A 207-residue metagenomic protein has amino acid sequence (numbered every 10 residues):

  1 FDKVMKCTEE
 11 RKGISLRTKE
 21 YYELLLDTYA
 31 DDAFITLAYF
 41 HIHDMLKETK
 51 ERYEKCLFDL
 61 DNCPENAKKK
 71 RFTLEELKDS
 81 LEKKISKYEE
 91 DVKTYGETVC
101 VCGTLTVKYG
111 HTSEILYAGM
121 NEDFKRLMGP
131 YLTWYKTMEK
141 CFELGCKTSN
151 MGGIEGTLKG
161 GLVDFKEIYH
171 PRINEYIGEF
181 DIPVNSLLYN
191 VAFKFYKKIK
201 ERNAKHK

Functional and structural regions predicted by a protein language model:
F1-K125: A conserved beta-strand-loop-helix scaffold within acyl/acetyltransferase catalytic domains
K3, E9-E10, T18-K19, T112 (+4 more regions): Aromatic-enriched hydrophobic runs in primary sequence
G13-R17, L60-P64, P130-Y131, E139-C141 (+2 more regions): Glycine-rich loops and low-complexity Gly/Arg-rich segments that provide flexible linkers or classic glycine-based
T18, Y39, Y53-K55, A118 (+6 more regions): General N-terminal targeting signals
E20-L24, A67-K69, W134-M138, G145-S149 (+2 more regions): Short C-terminal domain-edge/linker segments immediately following a structured domain
L24-D32, M45-Y53, E139, D164-F165 (+2 more regions): Short amphipathic alpha-helical patches
G96-P171: Acyl-donor binding region in acyl/amide transferases
L144-K207: Active-site/acyl-donor-binding loops of N-acyltransferases
